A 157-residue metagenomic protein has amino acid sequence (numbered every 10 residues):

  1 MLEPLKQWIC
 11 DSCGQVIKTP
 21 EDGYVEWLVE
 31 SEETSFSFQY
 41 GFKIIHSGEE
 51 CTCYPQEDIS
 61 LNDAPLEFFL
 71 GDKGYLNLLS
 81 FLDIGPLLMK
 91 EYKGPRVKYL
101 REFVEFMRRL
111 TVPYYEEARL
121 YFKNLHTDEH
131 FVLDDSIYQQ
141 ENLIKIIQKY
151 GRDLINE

Functional and structural regions predicted by a protein language model:
M1-L61: N-terminal cysteine/histidine-rich coordination modules
K6, K18, K43, K73 (+5 more regions): Context-gated lysine
I9, I17, I44-I45, I59 (+4 more regions): Weak global preference for isoleucine
P20-G23, W27, S35, S80 (+3 more regions): Generic marker of "main functional regions" within proteins
S37-V104: Long, charge-rich boundary regions
K98-E157: C-terminal, charged low-complexity interaction regions
